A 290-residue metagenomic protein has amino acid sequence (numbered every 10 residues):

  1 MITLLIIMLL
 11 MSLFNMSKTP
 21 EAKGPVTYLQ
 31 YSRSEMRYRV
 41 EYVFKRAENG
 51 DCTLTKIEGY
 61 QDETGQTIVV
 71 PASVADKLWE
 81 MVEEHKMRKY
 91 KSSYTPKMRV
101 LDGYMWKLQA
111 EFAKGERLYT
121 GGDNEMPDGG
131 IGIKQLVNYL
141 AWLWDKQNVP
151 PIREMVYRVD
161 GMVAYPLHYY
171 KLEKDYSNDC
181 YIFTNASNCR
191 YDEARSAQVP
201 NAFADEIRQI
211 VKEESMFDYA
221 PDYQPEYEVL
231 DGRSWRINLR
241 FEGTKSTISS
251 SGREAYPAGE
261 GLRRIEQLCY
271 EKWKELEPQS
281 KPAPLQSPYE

Functional and structural regions predicted by a protein language model:
I2-G24: Bacterial Sec-dependent signal peptides at the C-terminal "C-region" and cleavage site
L5, E35-R39: Charged, low-complexity intrinsically disordered regulatory segments in eukaryotic signaling
M16-M36, Q66-I68, M81, R88-A164 (+3 more regions): Short, well-ordered, aromatic-rich surface patches in folded extracellular/luminal domains
E41-E63, H168-D192: Short, flexible N-terminal segments of the mature chain
L54-Y90, T184-Y219: A short-motif feature that recognizes glycine-rich, charge-decorated loops that bind or process nucleotide phosphates
